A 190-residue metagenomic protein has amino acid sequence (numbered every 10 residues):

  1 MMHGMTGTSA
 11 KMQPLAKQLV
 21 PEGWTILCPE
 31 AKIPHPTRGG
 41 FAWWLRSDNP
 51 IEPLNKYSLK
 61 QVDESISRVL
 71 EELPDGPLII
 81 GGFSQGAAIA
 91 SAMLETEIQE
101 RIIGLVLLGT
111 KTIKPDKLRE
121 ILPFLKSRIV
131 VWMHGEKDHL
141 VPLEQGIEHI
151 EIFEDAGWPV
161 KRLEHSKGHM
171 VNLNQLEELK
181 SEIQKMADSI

Functional and structural regions predicted by a protein language model:
M1-D75: Serine-hydrolase catalytic machinery in alpha/beta-hydrolase-like enzymes
R38-W44, T110-V130: Flexible "cap/lid" loop of the alpha/beta hydrolase fold
P74-G82: Alpha/beta-hydrolase fold nucleophile elbow
G82-G86, A90: Gly/Ala-rich beta-loop-alpha elbow adjacent to hydrolase catalytic centers
E100-T112: A conserved short beta-strand
V131-H134, D138: Short beta-strand/loop motif that positions the catalytic acidic residue of the alpha/beta-hydrolase fold
E144-I190: C-terminal catalytic histidine-bearing segment of alpha/beta-hydrolase fold enzymes
